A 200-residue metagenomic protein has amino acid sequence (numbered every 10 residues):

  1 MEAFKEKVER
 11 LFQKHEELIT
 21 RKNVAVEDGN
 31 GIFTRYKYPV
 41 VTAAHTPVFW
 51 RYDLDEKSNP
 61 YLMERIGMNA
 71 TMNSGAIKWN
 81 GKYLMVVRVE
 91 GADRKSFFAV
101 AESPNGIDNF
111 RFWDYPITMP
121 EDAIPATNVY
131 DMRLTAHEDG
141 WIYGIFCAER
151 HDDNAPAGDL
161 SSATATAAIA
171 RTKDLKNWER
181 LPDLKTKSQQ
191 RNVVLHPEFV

Functional and structural regions predicted by a protein language model:
M1-N73, I77-T127, T135-V200: Beta-rich carbohydrate-recognition and catalytic domains
